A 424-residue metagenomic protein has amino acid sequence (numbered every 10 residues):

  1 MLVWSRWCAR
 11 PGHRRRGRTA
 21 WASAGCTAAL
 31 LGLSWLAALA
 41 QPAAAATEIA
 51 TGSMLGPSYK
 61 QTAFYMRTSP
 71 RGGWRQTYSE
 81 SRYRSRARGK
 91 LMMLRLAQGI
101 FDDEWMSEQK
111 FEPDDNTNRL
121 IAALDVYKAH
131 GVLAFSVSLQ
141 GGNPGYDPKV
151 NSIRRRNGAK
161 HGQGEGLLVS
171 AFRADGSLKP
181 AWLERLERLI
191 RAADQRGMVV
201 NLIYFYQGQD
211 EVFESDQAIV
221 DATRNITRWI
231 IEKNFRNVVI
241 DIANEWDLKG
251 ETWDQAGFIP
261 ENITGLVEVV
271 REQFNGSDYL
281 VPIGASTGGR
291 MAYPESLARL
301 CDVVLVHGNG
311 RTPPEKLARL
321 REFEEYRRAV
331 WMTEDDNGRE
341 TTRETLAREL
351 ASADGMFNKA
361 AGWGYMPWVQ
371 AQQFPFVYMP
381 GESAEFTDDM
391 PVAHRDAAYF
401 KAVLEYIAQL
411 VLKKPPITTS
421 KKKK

Functional and structural regions predicted by a protein language model:
M1-A20: N-terminal secretory signal peptides that target proteins for export/translocation
A24-A38: Bacterial N-terminal signal peptides
A40-A46: Boundary at the C-terminal end of the N-terminal hydrophobic targeting segment
T47-G56, L189, T387-P391, R395-F400: Terminal leader/tail segments of proteins
S58-K60, S69-C301, H307: Active-site mouth of glycoside hydrolases
Y65-M66: A general beta-strand register signal
A222-R224, N234-A402: Extracellular glycoside hydrolase catalytic/binding regions
L412-K424: Short, low-complexity, Pro/Ser/Thr/Gly-rich segments in the mature regions of secreted, periplasmic
